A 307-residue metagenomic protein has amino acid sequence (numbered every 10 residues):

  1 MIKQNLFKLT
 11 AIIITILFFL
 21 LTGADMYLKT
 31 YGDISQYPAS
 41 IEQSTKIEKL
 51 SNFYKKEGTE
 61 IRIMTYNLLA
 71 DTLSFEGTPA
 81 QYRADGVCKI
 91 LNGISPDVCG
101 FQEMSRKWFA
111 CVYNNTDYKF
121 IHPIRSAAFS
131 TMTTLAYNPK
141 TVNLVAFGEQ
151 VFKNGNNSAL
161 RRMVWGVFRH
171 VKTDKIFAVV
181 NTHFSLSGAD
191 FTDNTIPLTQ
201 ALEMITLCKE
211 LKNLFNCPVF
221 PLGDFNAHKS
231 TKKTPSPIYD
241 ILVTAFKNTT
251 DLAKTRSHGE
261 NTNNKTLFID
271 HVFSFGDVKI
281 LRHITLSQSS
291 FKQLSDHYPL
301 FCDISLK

Functional and structural regions predicted by a protein language model:
I2-I13, L20-N115, R125, S130-T131 (+2 more regions): N-terminal, active-site-proximal structural segment of metallo-dependent hydrolase catalytic domains
K8, M26-F53, T141, C208-F220 (+1 more regions): Metal-dependent phosphoester-hydrolase catalytic domains
D33-K55, V98-S185, I284-L286: Structured beta-strand-rich core segments of catalytic domains in phosphoester-bond hydrolases
K55-T59, N92-G93, N114-N115, S126-F129 (+6 more regions): Extracellular/periplasmic catalytic domains that process cell-envelope and extracellular macromolecules
I61-L68, V87-F109, A136, G166 (+4 more regions): Active-site beta-strand/loop signature of hydrolases that rely on acidic residues for catalysis
T65-D85, F152-S158, S185-I196: Acidic/histidine-rich helix-loop elements that form or flank divalent-metal/phosphate-binding sites at the catalytic
A70-L73, R106-F109, A128, L186-D190 (+2 more regions): Active-site environment of divalent metal-dependent phosphoester hydrolases
T72-E76, C88, Q102-K107, I124 (+4 more regions): Extracytoplasmic low-complexity repetitive segments enriched in small/polar residues
